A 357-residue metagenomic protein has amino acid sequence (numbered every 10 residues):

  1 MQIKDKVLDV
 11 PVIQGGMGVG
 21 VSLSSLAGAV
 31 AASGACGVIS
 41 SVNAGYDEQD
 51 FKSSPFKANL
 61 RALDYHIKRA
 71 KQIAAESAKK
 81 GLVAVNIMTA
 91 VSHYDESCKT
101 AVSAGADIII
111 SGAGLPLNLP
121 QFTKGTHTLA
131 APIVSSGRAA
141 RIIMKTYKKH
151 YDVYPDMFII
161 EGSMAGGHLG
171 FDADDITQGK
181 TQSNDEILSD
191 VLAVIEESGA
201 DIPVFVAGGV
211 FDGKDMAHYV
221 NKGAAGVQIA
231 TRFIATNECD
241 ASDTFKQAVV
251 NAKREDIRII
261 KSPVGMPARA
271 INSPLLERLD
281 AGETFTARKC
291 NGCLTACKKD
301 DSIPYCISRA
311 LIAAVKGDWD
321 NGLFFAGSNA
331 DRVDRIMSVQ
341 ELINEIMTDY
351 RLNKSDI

Functional and structural regions predicted by a protein language model:
M1-S198: Active-site entrance/lid segments in N-terminal catalytic domains of soluble metabolic enzymes
I13, A165-F205, F211-I357: Conserved active-site-proximal phosphate/metal-binding subdomains
V21, V210-F211: Residue-level detector of alpha-helix initiation sites
